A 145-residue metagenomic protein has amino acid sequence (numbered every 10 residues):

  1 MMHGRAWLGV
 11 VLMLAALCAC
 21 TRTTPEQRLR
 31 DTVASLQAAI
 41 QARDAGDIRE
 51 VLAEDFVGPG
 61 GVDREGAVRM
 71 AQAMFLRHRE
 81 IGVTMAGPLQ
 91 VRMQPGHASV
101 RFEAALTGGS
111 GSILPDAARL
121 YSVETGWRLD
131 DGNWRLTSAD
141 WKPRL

Functional and structural regions predicted by a protein language model:
M1-C18: Sec-dependent bacterial lipoprotein signal peptides
A19-V51, V68: Short, low-complexity N-terminal intrinsically disordered segments enriched in polar/charged residues
R22, S99, A117-L145: Short beta-strand edge/turn micro-motifs at domain boundaries
V51-R64: A short gly/proline-enriched turn/hairpin at secondary-structure junctions
L52, G87, V123: Residues that flank catalytic or metal-binding motifs in active/ligand-binding sites
D55-V57, L106-T107, P143-R144: Solvent-exposed loop/turn segments at secondary-structure junctions within structured extracellular/periplasmic domains
Q72-A117: Surface-exposed, charged secondary-structure patches
